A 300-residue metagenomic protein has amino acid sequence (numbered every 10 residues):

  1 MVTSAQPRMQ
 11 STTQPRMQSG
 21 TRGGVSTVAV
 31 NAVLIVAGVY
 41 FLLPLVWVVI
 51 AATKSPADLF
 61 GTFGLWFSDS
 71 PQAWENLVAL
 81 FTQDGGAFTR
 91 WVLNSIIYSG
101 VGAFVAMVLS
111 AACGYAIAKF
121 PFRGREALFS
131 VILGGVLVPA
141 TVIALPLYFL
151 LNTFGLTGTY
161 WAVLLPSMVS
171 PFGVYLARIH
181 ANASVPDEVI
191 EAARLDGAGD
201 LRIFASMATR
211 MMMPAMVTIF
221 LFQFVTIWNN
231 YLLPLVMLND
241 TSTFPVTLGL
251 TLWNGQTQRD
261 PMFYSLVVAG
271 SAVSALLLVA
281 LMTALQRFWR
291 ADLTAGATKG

Functional and structural regions predicted by a protein language model:
M1-G24: Short, Lys/Arg-rich, polar N-terminal cytosolic tail immediately upstream of the first transmembrane signal-anchor
T27-G300: A structural signal for multi-pass alpha-helical bundles of membrane permease subunits that mediate small-molecule
